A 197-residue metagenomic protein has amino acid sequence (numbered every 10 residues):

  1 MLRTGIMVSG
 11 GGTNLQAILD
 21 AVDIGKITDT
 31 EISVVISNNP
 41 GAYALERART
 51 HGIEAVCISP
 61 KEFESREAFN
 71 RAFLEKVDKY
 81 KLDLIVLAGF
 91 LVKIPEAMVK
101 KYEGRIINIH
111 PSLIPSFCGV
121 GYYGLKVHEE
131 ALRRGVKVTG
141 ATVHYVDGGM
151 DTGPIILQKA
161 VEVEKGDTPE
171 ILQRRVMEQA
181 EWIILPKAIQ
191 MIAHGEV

Functional and structural regions predicted by a protein language model:
M1-Y43: N-terminal Rossmann-like dinucleotide-binding module
Q16-D20, E46, R71-D78, E96 (+1 more regions): Amphipathic, non-transmembrane alpha-helical secondary structure
D29-A68: Short, surface-exposed acidic-centric catalytic microdomains
S37-N38, E62, R66, Y80-K100: N-terminal glycine-rich "phosphate-gripper" loop used for MgATP/nucleotide binding and carboxylate activation
A68-L74, Y123-K126: Charged helix-capping and loop-helix junction motifs
L84, L91-V197: Donor/substrate-binding cores of folate-linked one-carbon enzymes
